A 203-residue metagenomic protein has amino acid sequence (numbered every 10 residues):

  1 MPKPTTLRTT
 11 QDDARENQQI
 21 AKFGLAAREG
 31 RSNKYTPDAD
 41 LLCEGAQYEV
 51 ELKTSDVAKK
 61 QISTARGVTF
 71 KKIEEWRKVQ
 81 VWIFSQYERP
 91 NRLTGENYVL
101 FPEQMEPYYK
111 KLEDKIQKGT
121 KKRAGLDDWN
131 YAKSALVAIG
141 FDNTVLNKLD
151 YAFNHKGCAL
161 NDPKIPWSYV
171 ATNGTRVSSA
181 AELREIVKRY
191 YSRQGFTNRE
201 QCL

Functional and structural regions predicted by a protein language model:
M1-P37, L42-L203: Nucleic-acid endonuclease domains
